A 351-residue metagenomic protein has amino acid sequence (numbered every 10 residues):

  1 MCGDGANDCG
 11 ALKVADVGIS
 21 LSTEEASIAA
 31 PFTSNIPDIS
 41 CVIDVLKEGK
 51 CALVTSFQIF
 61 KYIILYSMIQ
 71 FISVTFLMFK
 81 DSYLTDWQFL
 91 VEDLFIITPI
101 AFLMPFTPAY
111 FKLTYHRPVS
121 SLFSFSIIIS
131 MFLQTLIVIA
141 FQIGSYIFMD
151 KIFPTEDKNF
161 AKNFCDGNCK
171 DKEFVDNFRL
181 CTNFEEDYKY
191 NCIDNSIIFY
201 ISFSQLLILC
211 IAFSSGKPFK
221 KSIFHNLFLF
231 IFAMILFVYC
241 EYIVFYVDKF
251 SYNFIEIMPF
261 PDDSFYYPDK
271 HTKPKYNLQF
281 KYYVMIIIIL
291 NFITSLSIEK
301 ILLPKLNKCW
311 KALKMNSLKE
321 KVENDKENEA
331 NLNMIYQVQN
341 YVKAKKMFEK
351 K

Functional and structural regions predicted by a protein language model:
M1-G3: Glycine-rich anion-binding loop/nest that anchors nucleotide
G5, C9, K13-K221, D263-Y267 (+2 more regions): Membrane-embedded transport module
T75-D81, Y110, Y246-M258, D269-K275: Transmembrane helix-loop junctions at the membrane interface of multipass transporters and ion channels
I137-S145, V238-N253: Hydrophobic alpha-helical transmembrane segments in multi-pass integral membrane proteins
P218-I235: Membrane-helix boundary/juxtamembrane motif in polytopic membrane proteins
F224-L227, E256-L290: Structural signal for the N-terminal portions of transmembrane helices and their immediately preceding loop/interface
N253, K300, P304-C309: Membrane-spanning helices that line or support transport/gating and their immediate boundary helices in channels
K308-K351: Non-transmembrane, juxtamembrane loop and terminal tail segments of multi-pass eukaryotic membrane proteins
